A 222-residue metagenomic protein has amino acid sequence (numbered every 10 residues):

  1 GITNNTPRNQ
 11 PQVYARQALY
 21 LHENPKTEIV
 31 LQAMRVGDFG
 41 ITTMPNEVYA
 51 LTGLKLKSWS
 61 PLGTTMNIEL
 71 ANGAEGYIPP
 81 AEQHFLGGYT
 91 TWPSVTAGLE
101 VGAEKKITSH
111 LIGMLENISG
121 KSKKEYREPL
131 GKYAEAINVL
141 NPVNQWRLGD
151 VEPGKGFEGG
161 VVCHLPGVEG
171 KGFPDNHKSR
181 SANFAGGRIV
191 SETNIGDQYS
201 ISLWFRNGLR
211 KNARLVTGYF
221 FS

Functional and structural regions predicted by a protein language model:
G1-E135, V139: Non-catalytic substrate/cofactor recognition surfaces at enzyme active-site rims
V30-M34, G154-K155, G167-D175: Short, exposed beta-strand/loop patches in secreted or surface proteins that constitute
V36, V139-P142, P174-K178: A short, polar/charged loop/turn motif at coil->beta-strand junctions and beta-hairpin connectors
N72-A74, E152, E169: Residue-level detector of flexible, active-site-proximal loop/helix-junction positions within diverse enzyme catalytic
Q83, K155-L165: Short, polar loop/linker segments at the starts of domains and inter-domain junctions
V139-N144, D150-E158, S181-S222: Extracellular glycan-recognition modules
G170-G186: Short carbohydrate-recognition loop motifs
